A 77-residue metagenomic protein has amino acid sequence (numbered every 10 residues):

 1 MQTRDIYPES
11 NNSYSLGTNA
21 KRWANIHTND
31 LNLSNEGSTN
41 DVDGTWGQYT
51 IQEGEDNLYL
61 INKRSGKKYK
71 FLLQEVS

Functional and structural regions predicted by a protein language model:
M1-N57: Intrinsic low-complexity, repeat-rich intrinsically disordered segments enriched in small/flexible residues
N57-Q74: Short, surface-exposed terminal/edge motifs of secreted or surface/virion proteins that either
